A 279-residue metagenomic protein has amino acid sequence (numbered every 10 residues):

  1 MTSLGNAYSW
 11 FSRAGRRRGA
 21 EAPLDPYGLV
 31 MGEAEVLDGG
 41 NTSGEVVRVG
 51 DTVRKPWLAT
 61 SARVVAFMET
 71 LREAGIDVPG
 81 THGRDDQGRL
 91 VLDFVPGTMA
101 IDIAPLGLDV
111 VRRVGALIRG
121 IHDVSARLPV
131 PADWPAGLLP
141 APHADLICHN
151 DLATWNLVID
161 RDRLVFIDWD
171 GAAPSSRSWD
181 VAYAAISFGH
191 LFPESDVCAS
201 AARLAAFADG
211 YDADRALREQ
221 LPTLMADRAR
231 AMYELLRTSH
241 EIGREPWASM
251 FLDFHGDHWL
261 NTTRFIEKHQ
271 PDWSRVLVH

Functional and structural regions predicted by a protein language model:
R13-A22, V65, D170: Compositionally biased, low-complexity flexible segments
T42-G44, G50-V124: A conserved alpha-helical element in kinase catalytic cores
S43-R48, T81, A136-D180: Active-site acidic catalytic loop and adjacent metal/ATP-binding pocket of ATP-dependent phosphoryl transfer enzymes
V95-C148, A201, D257, R264-R275 (+1 more regions): ATP-dependent phospho-/nucleotidyl transfer catalytic cores
D180-A213, R228-T238: Active-site activation/catalytic loop segments of kinase-like enzymes and analogous catalytic loops in related
M232-H279: ATP/Mg2+ or Mg2+-diphosphate-binding catalytic cores that bind nucleotide phosphates or diphosphates via glycine-rich
